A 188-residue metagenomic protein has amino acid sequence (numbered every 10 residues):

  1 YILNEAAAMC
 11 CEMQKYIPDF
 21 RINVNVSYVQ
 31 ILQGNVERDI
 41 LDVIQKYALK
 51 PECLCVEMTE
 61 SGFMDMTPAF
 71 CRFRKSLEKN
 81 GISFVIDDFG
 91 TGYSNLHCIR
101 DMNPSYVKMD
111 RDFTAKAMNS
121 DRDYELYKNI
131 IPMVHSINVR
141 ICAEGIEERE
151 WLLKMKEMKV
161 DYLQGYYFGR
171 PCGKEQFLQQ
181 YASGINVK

Functional and structural regions predicted by a protein language model:
Y1-L49, S61-G62, K75, L96 (+2 more regions): Bacterial c-di-GMP phosphodiesterase EAL domain
C11, S27-G34, C53-P68, N80-K188: EAL-family c-di-GMP phosphodiesterase catalytic domain
